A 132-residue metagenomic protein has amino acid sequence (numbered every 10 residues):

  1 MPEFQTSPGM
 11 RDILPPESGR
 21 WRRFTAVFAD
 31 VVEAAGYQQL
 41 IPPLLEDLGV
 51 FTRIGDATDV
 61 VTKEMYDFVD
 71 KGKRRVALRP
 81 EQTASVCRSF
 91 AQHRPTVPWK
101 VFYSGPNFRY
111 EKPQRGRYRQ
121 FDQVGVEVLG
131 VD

Functional and structural regions predicted by a protein language model:
M1-D132: TRNA-recognition modules of translation machinery and tRNA-sensing kinases, especially anticodon-binding
